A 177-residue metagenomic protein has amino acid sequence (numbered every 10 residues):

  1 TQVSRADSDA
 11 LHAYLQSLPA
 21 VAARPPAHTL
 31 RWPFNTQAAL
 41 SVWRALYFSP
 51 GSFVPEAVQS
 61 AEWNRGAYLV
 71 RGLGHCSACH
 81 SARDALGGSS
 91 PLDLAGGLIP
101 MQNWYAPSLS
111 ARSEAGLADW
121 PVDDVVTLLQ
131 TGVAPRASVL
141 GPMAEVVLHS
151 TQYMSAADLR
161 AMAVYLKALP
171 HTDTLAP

Functional and structural regions predicted by a protein language model:
T1, Q16-S17, C79-A85, L148 (+1 more regions): Detector for the c-type heme attachment site
T1-S8, D93-P135, V147-L159: Electron-transfer interface patches adjacent to heme c in soluble/periplasmic c-type cytochromes and di-/multiheme
L11, G66-L69, L73-R83, M162 (+1 more regions): The canonical Cys-X-X-Cys-His
A23-W43: Extended, well-folded interaction surfaces typified by the phenylalanyl-tRNA synthetase beta subunit core
V42-R71, P177: Electrostatic cytochrome c docking/interface patches
D84-G96: Small/polar (Gly/Ser/Thr/Ala-rich) solvent-exposed segments that form structured loops/beta-strands/short helices used
P107, G141-P177: A cross-kingdom marker for long, charged
